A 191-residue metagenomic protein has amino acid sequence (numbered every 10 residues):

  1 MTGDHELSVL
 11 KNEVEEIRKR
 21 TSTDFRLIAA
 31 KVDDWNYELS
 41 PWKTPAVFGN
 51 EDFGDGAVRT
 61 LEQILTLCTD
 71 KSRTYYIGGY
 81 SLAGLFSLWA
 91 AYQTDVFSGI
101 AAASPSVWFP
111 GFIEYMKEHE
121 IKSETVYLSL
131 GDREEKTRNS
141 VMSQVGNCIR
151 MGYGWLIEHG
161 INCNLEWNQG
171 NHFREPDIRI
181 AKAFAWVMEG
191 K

Functional and structural regions predicted by a protein language model:
M1-D4, S104, L130: The conserved beta1-alpha1 loop
M1-T69: Serine-hydrolase catalytic machinery in alpha/beta-hydrolase-like enzymes
R26-A30, A101, Y127-S129, E166: Hydrophobic/aromatic beta-strand patches that form the interior of the parallel beta-sheet core in alpha/beta enzyme
A30-D34, P105, G170: Active-site loop/turn elements of alpha/beta-hydrolase fold enzymes, especially the short glycine-/histidine-rich
G78-A83, S87: Gly/Ala-rich beta-loop-alpha elbow adjacent to hydrolase catalytic centers
W89-Q93: Active-site signature of alpha/beta-hydrolase-fold catalytic machinery across serine- and Asp/Cys-nucleophile hydrolases
V96-W108: A conserved short beta-strand
V107-V187: The feature captures the conserved acid-bearing segment of alpha/beta-hydrolase catalytic domains
